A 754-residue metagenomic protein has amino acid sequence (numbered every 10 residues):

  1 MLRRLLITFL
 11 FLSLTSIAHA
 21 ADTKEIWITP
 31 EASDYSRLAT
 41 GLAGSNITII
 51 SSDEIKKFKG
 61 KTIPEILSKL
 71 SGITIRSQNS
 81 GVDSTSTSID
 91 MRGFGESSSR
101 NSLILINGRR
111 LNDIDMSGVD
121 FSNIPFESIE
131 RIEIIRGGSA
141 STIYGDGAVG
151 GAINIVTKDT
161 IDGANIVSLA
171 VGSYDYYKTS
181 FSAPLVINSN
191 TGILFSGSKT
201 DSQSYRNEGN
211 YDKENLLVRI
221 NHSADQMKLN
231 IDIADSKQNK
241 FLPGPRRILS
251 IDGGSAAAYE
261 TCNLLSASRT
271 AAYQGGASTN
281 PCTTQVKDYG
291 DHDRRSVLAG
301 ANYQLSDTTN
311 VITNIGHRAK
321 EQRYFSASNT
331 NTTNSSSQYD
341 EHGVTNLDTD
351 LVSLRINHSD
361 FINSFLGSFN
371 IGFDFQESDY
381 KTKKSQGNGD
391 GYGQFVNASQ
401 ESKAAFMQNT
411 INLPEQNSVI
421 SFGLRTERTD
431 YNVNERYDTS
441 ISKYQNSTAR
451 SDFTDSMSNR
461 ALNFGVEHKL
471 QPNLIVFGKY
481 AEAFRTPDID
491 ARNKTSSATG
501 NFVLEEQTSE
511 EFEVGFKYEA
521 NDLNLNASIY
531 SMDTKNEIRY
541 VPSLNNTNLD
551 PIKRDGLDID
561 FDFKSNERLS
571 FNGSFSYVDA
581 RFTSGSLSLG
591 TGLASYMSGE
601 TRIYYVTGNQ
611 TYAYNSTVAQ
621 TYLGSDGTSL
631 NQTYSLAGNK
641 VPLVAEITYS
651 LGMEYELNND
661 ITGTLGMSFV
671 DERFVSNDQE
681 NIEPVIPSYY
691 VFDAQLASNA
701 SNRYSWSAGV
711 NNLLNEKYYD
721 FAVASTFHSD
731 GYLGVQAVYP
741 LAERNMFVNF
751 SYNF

Functional and structural regions predicted by a protein language model:
A20-K56: Short, acidic, small-residue-rich periplasmic hinge/interaction motif at the N-terminus of Gram-negative outer-membrane
P64, S68-R109: Extracytoplasmic beta-strand/coil segments of soluble accessory domains associated with Gram-negative outer-membrane
R109-G137, I155-V156: Short acidic/polar hinge/loop motifs at secondary-structure boundaries that mediate gating or recognition
A170-D201, R206-S266, G276, K287-N310 (+2 more regions): Transmembrane beta-barrel wall of Gram-negative outer-membrane proteins
S223, K228-N230, D291-Y444, E467-K469 (+2 more regions): Face-selective signature of the C-terminal outer-membrane beta-barrel domain
N310-G316, K320-S326, K469, I475-A483 (+1 more regions): Membrane-embedded beta-barrel scaffold of Gram-negative outer-membrane proteins
P414-E415, I420, S531-D533, N548-D678 (+1 more regions): Gram-negative outer-membrane beta-barrel transporters
A580, F669-V675, S698-F754: C-terminal beta-signal and adjacent terminal beta-strands/loops of Gram-negative outer-membrane beta-barrel proteins
